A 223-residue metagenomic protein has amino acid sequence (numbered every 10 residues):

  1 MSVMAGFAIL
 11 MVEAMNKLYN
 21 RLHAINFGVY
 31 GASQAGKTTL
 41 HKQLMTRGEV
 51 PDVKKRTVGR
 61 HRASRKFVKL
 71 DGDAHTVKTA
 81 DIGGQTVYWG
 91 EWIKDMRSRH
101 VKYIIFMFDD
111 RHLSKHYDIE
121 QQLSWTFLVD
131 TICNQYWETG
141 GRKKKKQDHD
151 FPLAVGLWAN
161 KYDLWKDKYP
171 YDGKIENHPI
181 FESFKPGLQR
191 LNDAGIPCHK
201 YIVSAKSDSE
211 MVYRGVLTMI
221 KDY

Functional and structural regions predicted by a protein language model:
M1-A32, G140-G141, L217: Short, flexible boundary segments at extreme N-termini or domain junctions of P-loop NTPases and their
N26-E49: Glycine-rich phosphate-binding P-loop
G31-S33, V101-H112, L157-D163, S204-A205: Short loop/turn segments at strand-loop or loop-helix junctions that form parts of catalytic or ligand-binding pockets
G36-K37, W165, Y201-Y223: Conserved GTPase G-domain signal focused on the G5
M45-K78, G84-W89: Switch I (effector-binding) loop of TRAFAC-class P-loop GTPase G-domains
K69-D73, D95-V101, K146-F151: Conserved catalytic network of the ASCE P-loop NTPase/AAA+ motor domain
T76-F127: Switch II of P-loop NTPase G domains
D109-A194: Conserved C-terminal guanine-recognition region of P-loop GTPase G domains, centered on the G4
